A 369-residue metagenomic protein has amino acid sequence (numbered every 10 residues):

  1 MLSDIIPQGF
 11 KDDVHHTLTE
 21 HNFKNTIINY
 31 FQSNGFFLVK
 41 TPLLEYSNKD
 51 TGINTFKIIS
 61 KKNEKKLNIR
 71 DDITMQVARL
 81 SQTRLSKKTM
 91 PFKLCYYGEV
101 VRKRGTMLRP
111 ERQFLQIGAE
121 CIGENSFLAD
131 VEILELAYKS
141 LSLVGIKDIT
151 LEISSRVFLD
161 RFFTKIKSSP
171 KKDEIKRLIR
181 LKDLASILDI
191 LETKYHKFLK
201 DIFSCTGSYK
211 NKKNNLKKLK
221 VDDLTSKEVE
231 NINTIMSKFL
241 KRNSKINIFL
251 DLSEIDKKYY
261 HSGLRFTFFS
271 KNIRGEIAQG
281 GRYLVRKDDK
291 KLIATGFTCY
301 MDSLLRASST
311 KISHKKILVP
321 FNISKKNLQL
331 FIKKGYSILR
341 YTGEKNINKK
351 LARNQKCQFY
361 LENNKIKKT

Functional and structural regions predicted by a protein language model:
M1-M75, V131: TRNA-binding/sensing appendages of the translation machinery
T19-N34, E45-Y46, T74-L85, Y96-I146 (+1 more regions): Positively charged, Gly/Ser-enriched RNA/tRNA-binding surfaces
L38-T41, L94-Y96, T150-S154, F249-D251: A structural signal for short, well-ordered beta-strand segments and their strand-loop junctions that often border
S47-N48, V157-F158, I179, I347-N348: Short secondary-structure capping/turn micro-motifs that flank functional sites
F56-K62, K167-E192: Acidic, His- and aromatic-enriched active-site or binding-groove loops in soluble protein domains that engage sugars
S86-M90: Phosphate/dinucleotide-binding and metal-coordinating scaffold of catalytic cores in nucleotide-dependent enzymes
I153-I166, D183: Short, conserved secondary-structure transition motifs
